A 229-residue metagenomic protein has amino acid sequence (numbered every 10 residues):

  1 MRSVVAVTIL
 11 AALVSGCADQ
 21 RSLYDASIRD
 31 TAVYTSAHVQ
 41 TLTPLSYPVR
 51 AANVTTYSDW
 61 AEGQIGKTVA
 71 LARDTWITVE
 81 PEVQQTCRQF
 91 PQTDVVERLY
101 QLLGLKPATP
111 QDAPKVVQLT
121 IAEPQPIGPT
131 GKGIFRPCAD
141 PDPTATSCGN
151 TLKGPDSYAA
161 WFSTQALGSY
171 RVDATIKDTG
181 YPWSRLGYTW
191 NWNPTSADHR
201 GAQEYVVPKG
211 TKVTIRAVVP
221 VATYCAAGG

Functional and structural regions predicted by a protein language model:
M1-V7: Sec-dependent signal peptide recognition, specifically the positively charged N-region followed immediately by
L10-A11, V218: Residue-level signal for mature regions of secreted extracellular proteins and peptides
L13-G16: C-terminal motif of bacterial Sec signal peptides marking the signal peptidase cleavage site
A18-T78, P91-Q92: ADP-ribose/NAD+-binding catalytic cleft of ART/PARP-like enzymes
Q20-L23, V33, L105, V221-G229: Short amphipathic alpha-helical segments
P81-A139: ADP-ribosyltransferase catalytic core
P137-G229: Active-site or metal-binding loop neighborhoods of secreted/extracellular toxin and effector enzymes
